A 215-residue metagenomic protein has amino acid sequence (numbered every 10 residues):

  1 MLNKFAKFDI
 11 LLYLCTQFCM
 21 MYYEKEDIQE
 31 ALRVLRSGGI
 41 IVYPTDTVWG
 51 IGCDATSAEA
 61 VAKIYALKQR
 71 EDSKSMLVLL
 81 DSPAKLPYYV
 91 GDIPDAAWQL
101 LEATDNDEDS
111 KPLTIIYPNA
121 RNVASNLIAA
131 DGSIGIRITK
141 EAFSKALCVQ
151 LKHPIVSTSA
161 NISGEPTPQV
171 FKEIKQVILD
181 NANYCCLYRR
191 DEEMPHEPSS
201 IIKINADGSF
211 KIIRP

Functional and structural regions predicted by a protein language model:
K7-Q17: Short, positively charged and aromatic/hydrophobic N-terminal segments
C15-P215: Active-site-adjacent structural elements in enzyme catalytic cores
